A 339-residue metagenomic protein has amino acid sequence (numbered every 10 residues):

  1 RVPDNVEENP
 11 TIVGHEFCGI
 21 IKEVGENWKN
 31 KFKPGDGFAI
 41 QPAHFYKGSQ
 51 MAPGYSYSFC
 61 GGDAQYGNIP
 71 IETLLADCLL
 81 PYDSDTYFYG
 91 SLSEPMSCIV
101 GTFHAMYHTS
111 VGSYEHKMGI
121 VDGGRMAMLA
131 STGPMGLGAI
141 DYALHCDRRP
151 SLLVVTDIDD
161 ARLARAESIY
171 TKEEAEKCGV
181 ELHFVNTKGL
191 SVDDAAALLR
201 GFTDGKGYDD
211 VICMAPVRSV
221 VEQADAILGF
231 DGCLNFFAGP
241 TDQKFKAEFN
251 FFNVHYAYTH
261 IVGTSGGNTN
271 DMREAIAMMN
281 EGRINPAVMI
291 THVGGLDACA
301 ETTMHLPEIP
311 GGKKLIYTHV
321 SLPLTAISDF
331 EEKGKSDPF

Functional and structural regions predicted by a protein language model:
R1-K47, G61: Glycine-rich beta-strand-centered segment in the early N-terminal region that forms part of a ligand/cofactor-binding
V6-E8, Q41-R125: NAD(P)H dinucleotide-binding glycine-rich loop of Rossmann-like/cofactor-binding domains, especially the beta1-alpha1
V24, P95, A130-G133: Glycine-rich Rossmann-fold phosphate-binding loop(s) that bind the pyrophosphate of adenine dinucleotide cofactors
C98, P134-G138, R162: Hydrophobic/small residue at the entry helix of a nucleotide-binding pocket
S110, H116, E174-A175, D193-G201 (+3 more regions): C-terminal hydrophobic helical "lid"/dimerization subdomain of Rossmann-like NAD(P)H-dependent oxidoreductases
G123-G124, L129, I140, L144-V220: Adenosine-nucleotide cofactor-binding segment
S151, G232-C233: Glycine-centered, small-residue-biased loops immediately flanking beta-strands in adenine/cofactor-binding cores
S219-E222, A238-Y258: Rossmann-fold NAD(P)-binding glycine/threonine-rich loop
